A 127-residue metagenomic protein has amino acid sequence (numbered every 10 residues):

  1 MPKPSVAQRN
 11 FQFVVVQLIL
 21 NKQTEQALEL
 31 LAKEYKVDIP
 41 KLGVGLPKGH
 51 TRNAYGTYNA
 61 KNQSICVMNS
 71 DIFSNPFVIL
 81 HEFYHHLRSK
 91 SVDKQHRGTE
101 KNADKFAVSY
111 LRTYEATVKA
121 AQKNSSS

Functional and structural regions predicted by a protein language model:
P2-I65, N69-I72, A120-S127: Auxiliary, metal-adjacent structural segments of Zn-dependent hydrolase domains
V15-V16, K90-V92: Short histidine-centered catalytic/ligand-binding loop motif
L20, P76, T99, A103: Hydrophobic (often cysteine-bearing) scaffold residues that line and stabilize catalytic clefts of nucleotide/cofactor
Q63-I79, D93-G98: Short pre-active-site segment immediately N-terminal to the catalytic Zn-binding motif
S64, L87-S91, E100-N102, Y110: Short, surface-exposed linear patches
V78, E82-K90: Catalytic glutamate of the conserved HExxH
H96-S127: Post-HExxH zinc-binding segment in Zn-dependent metallohydrolases
